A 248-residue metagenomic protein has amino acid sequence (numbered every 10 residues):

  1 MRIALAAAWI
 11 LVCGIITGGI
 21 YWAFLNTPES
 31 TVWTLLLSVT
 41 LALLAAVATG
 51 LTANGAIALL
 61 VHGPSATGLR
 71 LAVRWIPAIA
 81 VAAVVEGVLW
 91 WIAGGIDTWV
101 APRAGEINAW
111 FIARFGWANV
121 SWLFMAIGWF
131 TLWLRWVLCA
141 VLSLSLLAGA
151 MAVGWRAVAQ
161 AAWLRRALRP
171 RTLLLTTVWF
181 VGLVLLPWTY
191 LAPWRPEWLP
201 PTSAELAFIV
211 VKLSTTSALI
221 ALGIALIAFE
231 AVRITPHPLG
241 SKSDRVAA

Functional and structural regions predicted by a protein language model:
M1-A159, L164-A248: Hydrophobic alpha-helical membrane segments
